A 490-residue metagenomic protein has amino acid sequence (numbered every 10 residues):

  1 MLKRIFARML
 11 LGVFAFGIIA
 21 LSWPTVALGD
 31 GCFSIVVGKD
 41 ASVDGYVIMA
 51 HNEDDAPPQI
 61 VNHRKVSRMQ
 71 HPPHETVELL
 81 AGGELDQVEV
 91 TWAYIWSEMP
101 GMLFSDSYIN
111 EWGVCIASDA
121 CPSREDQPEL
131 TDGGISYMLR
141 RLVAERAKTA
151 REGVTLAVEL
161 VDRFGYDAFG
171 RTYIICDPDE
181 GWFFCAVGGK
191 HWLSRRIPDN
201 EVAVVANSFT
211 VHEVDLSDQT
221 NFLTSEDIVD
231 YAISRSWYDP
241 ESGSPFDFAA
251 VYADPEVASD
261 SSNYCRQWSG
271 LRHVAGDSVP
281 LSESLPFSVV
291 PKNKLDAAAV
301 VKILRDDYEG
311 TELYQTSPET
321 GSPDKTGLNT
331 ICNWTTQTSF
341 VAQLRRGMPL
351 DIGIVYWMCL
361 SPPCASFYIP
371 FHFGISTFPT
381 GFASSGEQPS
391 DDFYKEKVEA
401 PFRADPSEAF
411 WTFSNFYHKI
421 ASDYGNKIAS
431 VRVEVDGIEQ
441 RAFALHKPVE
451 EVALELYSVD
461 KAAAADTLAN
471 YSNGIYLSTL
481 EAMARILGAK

Functional and structural regions predicted by a protein language model:
M1-R8: Positively charged n-region of N-terminal signal peptides that target proteins for export
M9-S22: Bacterial N-terminal signal peptides
L28-S136, L156-S288, K292: A contiguous strand-loop segment
P128-E129, M138-A147: Second-shell loop/turn segments in exported
G153-D162, V300-D307: Short, well-structured alpha-helical segments that form the helix of a local strand-helix-strand
Y264-K325, N329-W334, V431, I438: Accessory, solvent-exposed terminal regions and/or long lumenal/extracellular loops of proteins
S317-K447: Substrate-recognition/cap regions that form aromatic- and gly/pro-loop-enriched pockets for small-molecule ligands
A421-K490: Histidine-centered catalytic/metal-binding microenvironments
